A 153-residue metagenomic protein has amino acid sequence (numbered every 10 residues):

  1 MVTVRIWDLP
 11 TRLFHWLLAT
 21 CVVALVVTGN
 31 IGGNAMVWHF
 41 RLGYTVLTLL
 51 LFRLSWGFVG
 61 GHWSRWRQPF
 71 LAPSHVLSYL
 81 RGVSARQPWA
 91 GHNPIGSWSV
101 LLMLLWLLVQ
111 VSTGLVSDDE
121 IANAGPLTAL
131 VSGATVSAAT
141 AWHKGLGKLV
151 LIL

Functional and structural regions predicted by a protein language model:
M1-L153: Membrane-embedded alpha-helical bundles that constitute the cytochrome b-like, heme-associated redox core of multi-pass
